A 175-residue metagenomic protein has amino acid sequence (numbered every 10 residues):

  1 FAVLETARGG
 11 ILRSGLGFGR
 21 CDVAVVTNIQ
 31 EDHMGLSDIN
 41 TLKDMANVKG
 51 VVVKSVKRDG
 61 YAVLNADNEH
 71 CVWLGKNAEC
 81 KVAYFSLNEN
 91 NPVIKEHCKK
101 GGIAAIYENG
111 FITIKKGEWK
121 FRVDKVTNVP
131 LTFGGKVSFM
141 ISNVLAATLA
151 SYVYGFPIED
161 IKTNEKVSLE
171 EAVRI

Functional and structural regions predicted by a protein language model:
F1-Y84, E89-H97, N128-F133: Flexible active-site lid/hinge loop adjacent to a nucleotide/diphosphate and Mg2+-phosphate binding pocket
I39-A46, G50, G60, C80-I175: Adenine nucleotide phosphate-binding catalytic loops in nucleotide-utilizing enzymes
